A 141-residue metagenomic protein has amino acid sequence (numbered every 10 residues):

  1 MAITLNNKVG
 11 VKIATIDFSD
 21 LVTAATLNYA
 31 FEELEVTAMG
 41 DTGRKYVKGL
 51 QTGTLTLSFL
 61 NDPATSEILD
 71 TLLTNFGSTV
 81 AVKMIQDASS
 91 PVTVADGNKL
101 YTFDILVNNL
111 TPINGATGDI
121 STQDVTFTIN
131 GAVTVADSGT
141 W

Functional and structural regions predicted by a protein language model:
A2-P63, L100-T126: Solvent-exposed edge beta-strands and adjacent loop segments that serve as assembly or binding interfaces
A2-T4, Q51, F76-T79, D96-K99 (+1 more regions): Extracellular repetitive beta-rich solenoid segments
T4-L5, T15-F18, L73, I85 (+1 more regions): Intrinsically disordered, low-complexity peptide-like regions
T15, A88-N98, N114, A136-T140: Polar, enzyme-active/binding microenvironments
L60-S66, S89, A132-T134: Acidic glycine-/aspartate-rich tracts in secreted/extracellular proteins
S66-D104, N108: Short, acidic/charged, Gly/Pro-enriched secondary-structure junctions
S121-W141: Protruding loop/beta-arch "assembly-hinge" segments enriched in small, turn-prone residues
